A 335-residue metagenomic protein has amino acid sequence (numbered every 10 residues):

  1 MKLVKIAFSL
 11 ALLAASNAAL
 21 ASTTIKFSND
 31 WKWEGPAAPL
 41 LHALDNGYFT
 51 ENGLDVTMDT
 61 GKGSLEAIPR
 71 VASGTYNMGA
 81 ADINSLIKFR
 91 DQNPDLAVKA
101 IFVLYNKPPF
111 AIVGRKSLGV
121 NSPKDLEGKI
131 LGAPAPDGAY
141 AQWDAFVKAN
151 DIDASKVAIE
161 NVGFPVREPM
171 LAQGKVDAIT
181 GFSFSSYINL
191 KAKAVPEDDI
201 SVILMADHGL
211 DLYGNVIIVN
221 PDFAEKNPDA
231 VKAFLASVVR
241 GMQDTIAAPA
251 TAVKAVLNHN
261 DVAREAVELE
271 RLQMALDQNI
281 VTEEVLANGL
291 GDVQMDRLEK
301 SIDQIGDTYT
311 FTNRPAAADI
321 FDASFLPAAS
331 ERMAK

Functional and structural regions predicted by a protein language model:
M1-A7: Bacterial N-terminal signal peptides that target proteins for export
A15-S16: N-terminal signal peptide c-region/cleavage motif recognized by signal peptidases
A19-A21: Boundary at the C-terminal end of the N-terminal hydrophobic targeting segment
T23-G163, R167-Q173, D177-F184, I203-M205 (+1 more regions): Short, glycine-/small- and polar/acidic-enriched structural segments that line small-molecule recognition paths
A154-A158, E197-S201, V262-M274, F311-D319: Short, surface-exposed acidic
P165-M170, K175-E265: Pocket-lining segment of extracytoplasmic ligand-binding domains
K226-T310: Secondary-structure end/capping motifs
D296-K335: Conserved C-terminal helix/tail region of periplasmic/extracytoplasmic solute-binding proteins
